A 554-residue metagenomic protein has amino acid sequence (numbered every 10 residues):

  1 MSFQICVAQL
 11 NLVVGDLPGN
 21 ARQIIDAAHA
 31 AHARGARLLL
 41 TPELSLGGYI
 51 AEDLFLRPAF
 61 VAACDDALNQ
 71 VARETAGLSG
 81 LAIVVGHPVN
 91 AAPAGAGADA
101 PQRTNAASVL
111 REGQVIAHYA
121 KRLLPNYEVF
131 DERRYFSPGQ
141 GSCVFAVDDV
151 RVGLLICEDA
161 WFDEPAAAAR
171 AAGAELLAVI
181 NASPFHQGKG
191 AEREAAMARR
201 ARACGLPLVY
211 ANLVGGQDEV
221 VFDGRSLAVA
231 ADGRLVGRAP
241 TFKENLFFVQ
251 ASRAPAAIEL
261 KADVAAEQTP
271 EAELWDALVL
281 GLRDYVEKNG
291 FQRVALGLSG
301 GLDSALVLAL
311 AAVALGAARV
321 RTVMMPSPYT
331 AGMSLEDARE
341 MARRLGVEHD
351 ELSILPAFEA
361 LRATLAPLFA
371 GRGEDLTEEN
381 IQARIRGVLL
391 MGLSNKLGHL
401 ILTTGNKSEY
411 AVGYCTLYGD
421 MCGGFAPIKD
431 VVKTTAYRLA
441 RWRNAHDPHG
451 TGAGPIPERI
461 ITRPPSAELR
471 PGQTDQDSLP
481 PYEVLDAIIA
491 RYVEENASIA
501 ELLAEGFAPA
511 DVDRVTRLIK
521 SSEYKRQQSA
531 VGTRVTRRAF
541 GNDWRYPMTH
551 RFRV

Functional and structural regions predicted by a protein language model:
M1-G297, L308-A317, M324, H349: Enzyme catalytic cores with a strong preference for nitrogen-chemistry domains
F3, A231, P255-S299, S304-V554: ATP/NTP-dependent adenylation/nucleotidyl-transfer catalytic domains that generate, transfer, or process NMP-activated
